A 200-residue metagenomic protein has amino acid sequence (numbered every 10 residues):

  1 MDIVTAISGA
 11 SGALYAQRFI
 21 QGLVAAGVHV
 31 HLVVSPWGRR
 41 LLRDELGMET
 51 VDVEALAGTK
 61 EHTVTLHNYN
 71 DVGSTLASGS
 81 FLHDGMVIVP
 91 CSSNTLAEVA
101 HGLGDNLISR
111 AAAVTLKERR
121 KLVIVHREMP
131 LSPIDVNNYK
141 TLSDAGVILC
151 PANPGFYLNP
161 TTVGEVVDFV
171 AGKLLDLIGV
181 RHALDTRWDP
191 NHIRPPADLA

Functional and structural regions predicted by a protein language model:
M1-V123, M129-A200: A cross-family phosphate/adenosyl-ligand binding-site feature
